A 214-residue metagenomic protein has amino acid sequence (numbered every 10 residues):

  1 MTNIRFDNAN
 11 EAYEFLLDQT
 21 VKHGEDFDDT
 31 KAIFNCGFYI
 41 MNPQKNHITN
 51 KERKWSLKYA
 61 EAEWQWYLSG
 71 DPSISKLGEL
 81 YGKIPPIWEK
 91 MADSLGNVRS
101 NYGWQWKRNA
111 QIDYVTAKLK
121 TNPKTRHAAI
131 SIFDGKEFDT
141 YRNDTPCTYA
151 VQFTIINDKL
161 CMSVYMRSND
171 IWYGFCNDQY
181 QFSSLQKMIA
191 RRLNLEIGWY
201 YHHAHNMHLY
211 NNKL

Functional and structural regions predicted by a protein language model:
M1-L214: Terminal, non-catalytic protein-protein interaction segments that mediate quaternary/complex assembly
